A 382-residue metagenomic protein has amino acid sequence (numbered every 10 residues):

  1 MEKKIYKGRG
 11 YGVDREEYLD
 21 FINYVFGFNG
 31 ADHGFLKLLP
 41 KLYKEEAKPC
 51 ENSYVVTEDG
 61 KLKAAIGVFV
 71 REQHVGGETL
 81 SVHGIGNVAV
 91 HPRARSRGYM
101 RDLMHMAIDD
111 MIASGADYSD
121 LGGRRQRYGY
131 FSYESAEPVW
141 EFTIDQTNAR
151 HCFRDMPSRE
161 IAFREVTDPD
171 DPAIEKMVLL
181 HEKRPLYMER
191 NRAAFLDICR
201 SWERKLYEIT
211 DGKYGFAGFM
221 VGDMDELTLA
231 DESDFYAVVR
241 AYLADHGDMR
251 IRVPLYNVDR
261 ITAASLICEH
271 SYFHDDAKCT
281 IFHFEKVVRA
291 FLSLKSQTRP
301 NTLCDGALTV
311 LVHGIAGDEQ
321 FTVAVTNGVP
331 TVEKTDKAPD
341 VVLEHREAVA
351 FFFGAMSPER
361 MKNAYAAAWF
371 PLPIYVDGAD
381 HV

Functional and structural regions predicted by a protein language model:
M1-V70, G77-L80, G84, R150-R192 (+1 more regions): Short amphipathic alpha-helix that is part of the acyltransferase structural core
V56, V68, V90, I209 (+1 more regions): GNAT/GCN5-related N-acetyltransferase fold signature
T79-P92, V221-S233: Conserved acetyl-CoA binding element of GNAT-fold acetyltransferases
A94-M106, A116, D234-A241: Conserved acetyl-CoA pyrophosphate-binding loop and the N-cap/start of the following alpha-helix in GNAT-like
M104, I108-G123, H246-N257: Conserved GNAT acetyl-CoA-binding A-motif
A116-D117, G123-F142, V258-D275: Conserved active-site alpha-helix within GNAT-family acetyltransferase domains
V139-R250, L255-R260, K286-G306: Amide-forming acyltransferase catalytic core, primarily the GNAT-like/NAT-type and related acyltransferase folds
K334-V382: C-terminal interaction segments
